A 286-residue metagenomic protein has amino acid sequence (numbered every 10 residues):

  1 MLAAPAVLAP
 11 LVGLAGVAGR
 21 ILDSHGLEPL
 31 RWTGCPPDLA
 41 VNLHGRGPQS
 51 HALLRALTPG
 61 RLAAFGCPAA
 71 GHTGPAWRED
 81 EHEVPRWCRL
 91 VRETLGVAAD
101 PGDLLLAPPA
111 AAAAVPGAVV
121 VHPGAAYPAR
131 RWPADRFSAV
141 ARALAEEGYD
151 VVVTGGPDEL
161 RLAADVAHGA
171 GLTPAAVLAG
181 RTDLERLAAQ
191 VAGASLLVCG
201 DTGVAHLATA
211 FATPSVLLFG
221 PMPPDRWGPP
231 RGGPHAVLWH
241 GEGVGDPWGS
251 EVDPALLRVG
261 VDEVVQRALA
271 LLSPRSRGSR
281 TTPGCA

Functional and structural regions predicted by a protein language model:
M1-A286: Catalytic machinery of carbohydrate-active enzymes, primarily nucleotide-sugar-dependent glycosyltransferases
